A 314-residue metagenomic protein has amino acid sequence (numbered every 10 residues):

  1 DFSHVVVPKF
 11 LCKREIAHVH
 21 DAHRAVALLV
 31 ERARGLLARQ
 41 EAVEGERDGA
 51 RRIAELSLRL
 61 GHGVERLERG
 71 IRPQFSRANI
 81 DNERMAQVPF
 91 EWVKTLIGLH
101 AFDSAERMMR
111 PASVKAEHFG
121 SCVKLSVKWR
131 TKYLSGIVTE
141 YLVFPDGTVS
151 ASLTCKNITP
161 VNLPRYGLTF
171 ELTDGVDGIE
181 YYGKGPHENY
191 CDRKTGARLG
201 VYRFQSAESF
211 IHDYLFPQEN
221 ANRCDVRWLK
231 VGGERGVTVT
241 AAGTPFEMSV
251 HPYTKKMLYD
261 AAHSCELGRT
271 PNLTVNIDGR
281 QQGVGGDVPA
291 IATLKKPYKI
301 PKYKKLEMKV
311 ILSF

Functional and structural regions predicted by a protein language model:
D1-V64: Intrinsically disordered, low-complexity segments enriched in glycine and mixed charged residues
R51-R52, R59-F314: Beta-strand/loop-rich accessory regions of lumenal/periplasmic or secreted enzymes, predominantly carbohydrate-active
